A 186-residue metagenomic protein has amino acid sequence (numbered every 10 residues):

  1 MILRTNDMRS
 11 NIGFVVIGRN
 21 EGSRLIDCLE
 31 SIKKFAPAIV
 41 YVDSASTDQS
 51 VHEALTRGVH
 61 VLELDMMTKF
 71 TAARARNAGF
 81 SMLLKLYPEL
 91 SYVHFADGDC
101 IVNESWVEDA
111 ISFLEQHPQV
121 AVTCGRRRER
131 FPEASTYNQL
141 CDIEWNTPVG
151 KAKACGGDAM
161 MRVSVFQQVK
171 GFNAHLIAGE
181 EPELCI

Functional and structural regions predicted by a protein language model:
R19-F35: Short, well-formed alpha-helical segments that are part of the catalytic scaffolds of diverse glycosyltransferases
R24-D27, D48-R57, E63: Acidic helix N-cap motif at the loop->helix transition within catalytic regions of sugar-transfer enzymes
S31, D43-H52, M66, C100: A conserved acidic beta->alpha catalytic loop
M66-K85: Glycine-rich, basic loop-to-helix element that forms the pyrophosphate-binding segment of sugar-nucleotide handling
Y87-I101: Short beta-strand-to-loop acidic/aromatic patch adjacent to the donor-nucleotide binding site
I101-T136: Conserved donor NDP-sugar-binding/catalytic core segment of glycosyltransferases
E129-R130, E144-M161, I177, E183: A recurrent flexible, glycine/aromatic-enriched loop bordering the glycosyltransferase active site that acts as
V165-K170, H175-I186: A short, conserved alpha-helix in the catalytic core of glycosyltransferases
